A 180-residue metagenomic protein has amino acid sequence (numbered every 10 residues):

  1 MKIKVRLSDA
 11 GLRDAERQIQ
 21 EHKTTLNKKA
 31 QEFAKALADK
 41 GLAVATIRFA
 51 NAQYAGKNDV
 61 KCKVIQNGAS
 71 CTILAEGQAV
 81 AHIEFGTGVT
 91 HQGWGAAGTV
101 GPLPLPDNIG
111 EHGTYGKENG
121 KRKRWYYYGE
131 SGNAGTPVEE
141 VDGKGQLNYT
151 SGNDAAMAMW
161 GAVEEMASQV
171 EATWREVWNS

Functional and structural regions predicted by a protein language model:
M1-V80, Q92-S180: Short, Lys/Arg-rich flexible segments
E84: His/Glu-rich zincin catalytic helix
